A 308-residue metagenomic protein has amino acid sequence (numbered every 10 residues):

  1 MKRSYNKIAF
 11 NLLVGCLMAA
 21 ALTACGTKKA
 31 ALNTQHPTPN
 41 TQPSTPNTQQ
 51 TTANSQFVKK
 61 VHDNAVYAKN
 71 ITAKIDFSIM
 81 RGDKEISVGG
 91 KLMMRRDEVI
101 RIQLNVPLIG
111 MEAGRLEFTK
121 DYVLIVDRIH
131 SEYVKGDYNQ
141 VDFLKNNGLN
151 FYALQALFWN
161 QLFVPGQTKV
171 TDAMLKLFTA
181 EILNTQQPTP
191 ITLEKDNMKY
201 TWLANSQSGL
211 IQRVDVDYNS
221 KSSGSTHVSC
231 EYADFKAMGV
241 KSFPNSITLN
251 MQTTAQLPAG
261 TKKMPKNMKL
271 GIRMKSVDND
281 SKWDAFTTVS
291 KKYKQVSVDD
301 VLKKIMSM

Functional and structural regions predicted by a protein language model:
K2-L13: Bacterial N-terminal signal peptides that target proteins for export
A20-A24: C-terminal motif of bacterial Sec signal peptides marking the signal peptidase cleavage site
C25-I86, V298-M308: N-terminal leader/targeting segments and the immediate start of mature chains
K29, V99-A156, V298: An acidic-aromatic
F57, I129-Y200: Flexible, processing/modification-adjacent segments and terminal tails in exported/periplasmic/extracellular proteins
D63-I71, R81-I86, M93-E98, L116 (+1 more regions): Edge/loop elements at the starts and ends of beta-strands within beta-rich repeat scaffolds
R81-E85, V106-A113, D196-M198, S222-G224: Solvent-exposed loop/turn segments connecting transmembrane beta-strands in outer-membrane beta-barrel proteins
V170-K294: Gly/Pro-enriched, hydrophobic low-complexity segments that function as extracytoplasmic propeptides/linkers
